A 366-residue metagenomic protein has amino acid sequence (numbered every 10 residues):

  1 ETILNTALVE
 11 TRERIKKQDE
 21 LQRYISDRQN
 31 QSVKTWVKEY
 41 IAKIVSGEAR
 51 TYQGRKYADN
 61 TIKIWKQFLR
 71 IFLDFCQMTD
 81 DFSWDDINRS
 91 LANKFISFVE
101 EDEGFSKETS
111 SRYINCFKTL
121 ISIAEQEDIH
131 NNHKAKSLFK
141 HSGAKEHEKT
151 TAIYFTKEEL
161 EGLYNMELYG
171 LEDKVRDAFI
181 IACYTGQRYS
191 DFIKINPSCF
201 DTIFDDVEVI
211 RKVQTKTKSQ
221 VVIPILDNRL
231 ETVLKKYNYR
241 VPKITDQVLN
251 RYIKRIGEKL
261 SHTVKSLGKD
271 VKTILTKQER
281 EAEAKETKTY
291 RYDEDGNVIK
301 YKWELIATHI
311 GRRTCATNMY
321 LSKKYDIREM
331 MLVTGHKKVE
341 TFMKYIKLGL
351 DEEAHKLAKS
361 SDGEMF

Functional and structural regions predicted by a protein language model:
E1-K56: N-terminal helical hairpins
I44-N60, L69-T151, N165-M166: N-terminal core-binding DNA-recognition domain of tyrosine recombinases/integrases
K107, S111-Y113, K134-Y189, I193 (+1 more regions): Basic, Lys/Arg- and aromatic-enriched nucleic-acid-binding interface segment
K194-V233: Conserved tyrosine-mediated DNA breakage-rejoining catalytic core shared by Y-recombinases
F200-D205, E304-L305, K324-Y345: Short, polar N-cap/turn motifs at the start of nucleic acid-interacting alpha helices
Q214-K218, T334-K359: Catalytic-site neighborhood detector that most strongly recognizes the C-terminal catalytic loop/helix of tyrosine
Y239-R240, K254-L332: Short, basic (Lys/Arg/His-rich) helix/loop patches that form interaction surfaces in the mid-to-C-terminal regions
H262, K359-F366: C-terminal secondary-structure termini that scaffold catalytic or DNA-interacting sites
